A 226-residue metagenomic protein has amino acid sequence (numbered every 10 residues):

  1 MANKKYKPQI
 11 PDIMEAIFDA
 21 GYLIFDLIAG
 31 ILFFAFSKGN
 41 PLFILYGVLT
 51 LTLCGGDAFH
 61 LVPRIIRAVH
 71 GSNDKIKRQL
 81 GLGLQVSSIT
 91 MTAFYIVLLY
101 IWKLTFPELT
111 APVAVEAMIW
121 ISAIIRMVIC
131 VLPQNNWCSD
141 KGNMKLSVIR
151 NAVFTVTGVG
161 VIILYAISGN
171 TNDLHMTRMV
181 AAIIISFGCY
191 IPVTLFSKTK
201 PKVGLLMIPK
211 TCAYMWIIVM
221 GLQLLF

Functional and structural regions predicted by a protein language model:
M1-Q9: Short, Lys/Arg-rich, polar N-terminal cytosolic tail immediately upstream of the first transmembrane signal-anchor
D12-A29, A35-A114, L205-I208, M215: Early transmembrane hairpin module of multi-pass membrane proteins
L27-A35, Y100, M127-W137, A152-L174 (+1 more regions): Alpha-helical transmembrane segments in multipass membrane proteins, preferentially the mid-helix core
L42-Y46, F106-S122, A166-A182: Transmembrane helix-loop-helix
V48-I66, W120, I124-I125, A181-T194: Hydrophobic alpha-helical transmembrane segments of multi-pass membrane proteins
I89-G160: Membrane-proximal helix-loop-helix units in multi-pass membrane proteins
D140-V153, Y165-A181, P201-I208: Membrane-helix boundary/juxtamembrane motif in polytopic membrane proteins
V219-F226: Juxtamembrane boundary at the C-terminal end of a transmembrane helix
